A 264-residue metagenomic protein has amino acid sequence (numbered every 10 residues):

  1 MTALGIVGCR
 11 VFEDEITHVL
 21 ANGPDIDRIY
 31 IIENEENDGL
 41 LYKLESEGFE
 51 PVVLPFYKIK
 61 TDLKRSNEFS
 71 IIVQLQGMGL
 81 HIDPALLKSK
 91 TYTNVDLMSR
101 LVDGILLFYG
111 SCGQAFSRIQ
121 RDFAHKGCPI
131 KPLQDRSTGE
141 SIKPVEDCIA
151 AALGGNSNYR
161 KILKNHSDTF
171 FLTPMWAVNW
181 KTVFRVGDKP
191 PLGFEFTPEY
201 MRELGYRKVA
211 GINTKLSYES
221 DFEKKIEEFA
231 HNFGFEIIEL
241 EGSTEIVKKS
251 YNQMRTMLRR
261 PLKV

Functional and structural regions predicted by a protein language model:
T2-H81: N-terminal glycine-rich anion-binding loop in soluble enzyme alpha/beta folds
I6-D14, L80-A85, I105-R118, T138-E140 (+3 more regions): Gly/Ser/Thr-rich loops at beta-strand to alpha-helix junctions that form or flank small-molecule/cofactor-binding
L20-D25, D122-A124, K225-N232: Short, solvent-exposed amphipathic alpha-helical segments in soluble enzyme and RNA/protein-processing domains
K88-L101: Short, well-structured alpha-helical segments in soluble
R100-D103, Y206: Short, high-confidence coil segments that cap the C-terminus of an alpha-helix and link into the following beta-strand
F116-T182: Long, charge-dense
G155, Y159-F222, E227: A conserved mid-domain beta-alpha-beta active-site/ligand-binding segment of alpha/beta enzyme cores
G234-V264: C-terminal accessory extensions appended to soluble enzyme cores
